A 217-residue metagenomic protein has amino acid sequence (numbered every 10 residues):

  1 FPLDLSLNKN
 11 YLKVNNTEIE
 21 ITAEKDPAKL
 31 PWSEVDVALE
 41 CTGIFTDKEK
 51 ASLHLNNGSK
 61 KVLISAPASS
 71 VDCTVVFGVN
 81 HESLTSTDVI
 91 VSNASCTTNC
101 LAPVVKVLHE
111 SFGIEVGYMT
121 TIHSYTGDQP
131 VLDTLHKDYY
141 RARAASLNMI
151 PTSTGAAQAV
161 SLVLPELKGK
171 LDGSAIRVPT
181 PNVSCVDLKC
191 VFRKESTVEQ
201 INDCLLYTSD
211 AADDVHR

Functional and structural regions predicted by a protein language model:
F1-A142: N-terminal Rossmann-like NAD(P) cofactor-binding subdomain of oxidoreductases, focused on the glycine-rich
L3, N15, V186, A212-D213: Intrinsic-disorder/low-complexity regions
V37, S95, S184, D210-A211: Hydrophobic transmembrane-helix microenvironments that flank and shape a buried ionizable site
N80, L164-P165, D213: A generic structural signal for secondary-structure junctions that act as hinges or helix/strand caps at the edges
S83-T85, D203, V215-H216: Short alpha-helical interface patches
P103-L206: Active-site-lining helix/loop region of Rossmann-like oxidoreductase modules
Y207-R217: Single conserved hydrophobic/aromatic residue that forms the stacking wall/gate of nucleotide- or nucleobase-binding
